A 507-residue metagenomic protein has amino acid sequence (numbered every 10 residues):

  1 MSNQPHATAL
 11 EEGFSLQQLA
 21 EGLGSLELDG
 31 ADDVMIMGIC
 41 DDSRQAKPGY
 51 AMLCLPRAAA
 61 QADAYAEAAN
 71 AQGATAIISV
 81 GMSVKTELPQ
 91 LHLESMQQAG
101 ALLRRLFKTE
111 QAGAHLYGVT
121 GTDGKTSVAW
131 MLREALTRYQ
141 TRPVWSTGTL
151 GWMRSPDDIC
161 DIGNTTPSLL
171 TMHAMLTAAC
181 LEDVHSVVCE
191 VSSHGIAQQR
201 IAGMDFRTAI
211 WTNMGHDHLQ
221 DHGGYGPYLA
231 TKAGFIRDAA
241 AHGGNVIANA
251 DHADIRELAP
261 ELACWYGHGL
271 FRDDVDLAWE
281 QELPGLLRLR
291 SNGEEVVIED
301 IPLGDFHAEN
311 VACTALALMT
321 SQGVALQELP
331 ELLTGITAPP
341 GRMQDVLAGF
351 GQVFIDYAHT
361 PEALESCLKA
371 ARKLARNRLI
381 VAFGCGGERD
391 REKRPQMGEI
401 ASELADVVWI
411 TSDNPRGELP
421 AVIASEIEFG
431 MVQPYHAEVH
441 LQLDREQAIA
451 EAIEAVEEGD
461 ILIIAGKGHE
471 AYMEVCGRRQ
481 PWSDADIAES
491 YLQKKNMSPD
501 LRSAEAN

Functional and structural regions predicted by a protein language model:
M1-L106, A253, A278-Q281, L303 (+2 more regions): N-terminal leader/targeting and accessory segments in enzymes
R57-A59, S83, S193-H194, G215-D217 (+5 more regions): Short glycine-rich anion-binding loops that position phosphate/pyrophosphate groups of nucleotides and phosphorylated
A59-A60, A338-P339, E365, K369-P434 (+3 more regions): Active-site beta-alpha connecting loops in nucleotide-dependent enzymes
A59-Y65, Q198, Q220-P227, D390-K393 (+2 more regions): Glycine/threonine-rich flexible loop motifs
T75-G81, V246-A250, A382-F383, D406-N414: Short internal beta-strands
S79, S83-E87, E182, A197 (+3 more regions): Acidic, Mg2+-coordinating active-site environments of NTP-dependent enzymes
G100-A250, D254-C264, L316, A375: Phosphate-binding loop of NTP-binding sites
I461-K494: Glycine/aspartate-rich loop-and-adjacent alpha/beta segment that forms the canonical ThDP
